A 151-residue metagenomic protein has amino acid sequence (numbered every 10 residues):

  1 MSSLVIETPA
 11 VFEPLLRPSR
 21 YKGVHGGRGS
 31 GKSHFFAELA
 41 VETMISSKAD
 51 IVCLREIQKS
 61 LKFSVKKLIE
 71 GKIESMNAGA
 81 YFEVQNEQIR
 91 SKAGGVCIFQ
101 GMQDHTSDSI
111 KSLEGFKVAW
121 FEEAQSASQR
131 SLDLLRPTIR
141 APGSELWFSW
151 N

Functional and structural regions predicted by a protein language model:
M1-N151: Phosphate/NTP-binding elements of NTP-utilizing enzymes
